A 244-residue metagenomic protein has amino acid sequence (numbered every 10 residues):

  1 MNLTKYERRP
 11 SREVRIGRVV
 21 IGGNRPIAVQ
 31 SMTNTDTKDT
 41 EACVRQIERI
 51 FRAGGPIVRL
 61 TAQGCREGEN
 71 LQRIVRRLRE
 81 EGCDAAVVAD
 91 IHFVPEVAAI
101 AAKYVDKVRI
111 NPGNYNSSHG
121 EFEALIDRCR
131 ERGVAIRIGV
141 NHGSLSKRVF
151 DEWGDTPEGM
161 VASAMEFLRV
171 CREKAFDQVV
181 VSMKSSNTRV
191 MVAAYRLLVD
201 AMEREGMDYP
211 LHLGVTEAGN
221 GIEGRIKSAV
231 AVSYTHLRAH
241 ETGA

Functional and structural regions predicted by a protein language model:
M1-Q30: N-terminal amphipathic alpha-helix/helix-capping segment at the start of soluble metabolic enzymes
I16, I21, K38-I57, E80-C83 (+6 more regions): Alpha/beta enzyme core
I27-A42, V88-A89, F150-G159, G219-G224: Active-site mouth loops of central-metabolism enzymes
I27-S31, V58-L60, V87-A89, V108-I110 (+4 more regions): Hydrophobic faces of well-ordered beta-strands that scaffold small-molecule active sites in alpha/beta enzyme cores
Q30-I74: N-terminal cofactor/phosphate-binding cores enriched in small/glycine residues, especially glycine-rich loops such as
A62-Y104: N-terminal active-site wall of soluble small-molecule enzyme domains
L197, E203-G221: Second-shell residues forming the walls of enzyme active-site clefts
T235-T242: Conserved small/polar residues in nucleotide/adenosyl-binding loops
